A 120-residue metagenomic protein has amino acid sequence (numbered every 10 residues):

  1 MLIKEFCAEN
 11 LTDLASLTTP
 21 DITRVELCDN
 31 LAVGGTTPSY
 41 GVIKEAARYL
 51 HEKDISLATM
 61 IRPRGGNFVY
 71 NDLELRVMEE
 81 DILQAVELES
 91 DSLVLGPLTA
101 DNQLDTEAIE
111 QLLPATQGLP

Functional and structural regions predicted by a protein language model:
M1-L11, I61-E79, N102: Active-site mouth loops of central-metabolism enzymes
L2-A8, V25-L27, I55-I61, L93-L95 (+1 more regions): Hydrophobic faces of well-ordered beta-strands that scaffold small-molecule active sites in alpha/beta enzyme cores
K4, S16-T23: A short, Lys/Arg-enriched amphipathic alpha-helix followed by its capping loop at the start of a domain
L11-S16, L31-S56, D72-R76, P97-Q117: Active-site-adjacent beta->alpha loops and helix N-cap segments on the catalytic face of soluble alpha/beta enzymes
P20, L88-E89: Structural motif
L27-L31, G65-F68, L95-L98: A short, structure-level motif marking secondary-structure boundaries and short turns
M78-D81, S90, A108: Amphipathic alpha-helical interface surfaces
A85: Residue-level signal for inorganic ion chemistry
